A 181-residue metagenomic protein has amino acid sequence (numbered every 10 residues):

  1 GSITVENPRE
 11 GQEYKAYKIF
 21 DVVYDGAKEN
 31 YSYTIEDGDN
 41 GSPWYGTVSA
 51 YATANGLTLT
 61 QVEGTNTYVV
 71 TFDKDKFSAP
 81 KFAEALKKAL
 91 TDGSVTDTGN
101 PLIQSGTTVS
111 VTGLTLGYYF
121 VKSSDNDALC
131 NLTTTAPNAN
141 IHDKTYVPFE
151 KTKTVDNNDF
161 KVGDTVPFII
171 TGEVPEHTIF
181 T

Functional and structural regions predicted by a protein language model:
G1-T181: Solvent-exposed loop/turn and edge beta-strand elements of beta-rich ligand-binding domains
